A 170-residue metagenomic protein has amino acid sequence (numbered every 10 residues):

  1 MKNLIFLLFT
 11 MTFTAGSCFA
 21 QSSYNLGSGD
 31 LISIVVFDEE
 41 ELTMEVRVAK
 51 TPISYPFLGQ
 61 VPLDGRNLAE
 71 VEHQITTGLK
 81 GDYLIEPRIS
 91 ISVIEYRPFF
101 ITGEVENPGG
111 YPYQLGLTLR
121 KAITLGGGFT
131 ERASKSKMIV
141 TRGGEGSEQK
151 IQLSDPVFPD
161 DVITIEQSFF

Functional and structural regions predicted by a protein language model:
L4-T14: Sec-dependent N-terminal signal peptides
C18-F170: Ser/Thr/Pro/Gly-biased, low-complexity, turn-/loop-rich segments that often occur immediately after N-terminal
